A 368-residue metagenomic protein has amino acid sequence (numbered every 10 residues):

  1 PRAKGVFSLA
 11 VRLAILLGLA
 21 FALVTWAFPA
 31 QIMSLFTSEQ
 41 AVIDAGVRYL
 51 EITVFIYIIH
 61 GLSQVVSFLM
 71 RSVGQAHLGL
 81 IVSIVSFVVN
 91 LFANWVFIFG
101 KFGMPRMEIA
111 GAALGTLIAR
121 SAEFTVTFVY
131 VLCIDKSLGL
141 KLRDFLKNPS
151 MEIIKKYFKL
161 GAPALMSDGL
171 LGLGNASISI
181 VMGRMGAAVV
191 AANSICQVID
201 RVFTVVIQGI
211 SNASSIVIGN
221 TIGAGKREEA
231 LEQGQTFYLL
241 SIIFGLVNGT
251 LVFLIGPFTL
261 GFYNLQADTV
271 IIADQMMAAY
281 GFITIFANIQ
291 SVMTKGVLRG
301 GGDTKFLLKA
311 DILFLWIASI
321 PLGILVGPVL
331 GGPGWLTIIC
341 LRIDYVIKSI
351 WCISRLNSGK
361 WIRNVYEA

Functional and structural regions predicted by a protein language model:
P1-I56, M104-A162, I218-T284, V326-A368: Short alpha-helical transmembrane segments in multi-pass integral membrane proteins
P1-L23, H60-G79, S179, V190-G256 (+1 more regions): Small-residue-rich hydrophobic transmembrane alpha-helices
A30-Q31, F68, W95, F99 (+10 more regions): Transmembrane alpha-helix boundary and packing residues in multipass membrane permease domains and related
M33-Q40, V96-M107, L165, G169-V202 (+3 more regions): Helix-terminus/linker motif at the lipid-water interface of multi-pass membrane proteins
I52, S86, A119-E123, T127 (+3 more regions): Transmembrane helical elements of multi-pass membrane transporters/channels
T53-S72, G79-N90, A112-F128, Q208-S211 (+4 more regions): Short runs within selected transmembrane alpha-helices of multi-pass transporters and secretion channels
S63-V66, D135-L142, A164-N175, A213-S214 (+3 more regions): Juxtamembrane/interfacial segments around transmembrane helices
S319-G327: Hydrophobic alpha-helical transmembrane segments in multi-pass integral membrane proteins
